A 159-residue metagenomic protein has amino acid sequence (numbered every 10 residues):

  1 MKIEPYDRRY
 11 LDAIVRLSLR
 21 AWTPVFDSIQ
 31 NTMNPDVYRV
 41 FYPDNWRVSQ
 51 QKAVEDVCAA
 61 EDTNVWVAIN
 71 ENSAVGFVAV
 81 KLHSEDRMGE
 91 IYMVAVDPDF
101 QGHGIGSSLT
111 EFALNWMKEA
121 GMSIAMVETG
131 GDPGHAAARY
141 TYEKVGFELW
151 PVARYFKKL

Functional and structural regions predicted by a protein language model:
M1-K2: Extreme N-terminal starter segment of soluble prokaryotic enzymes
P5-Y92, D97, T110-E111, W116 (+1 more regions): Acetyl-CoA-dependent GNAT
K81, E128, A153: Conserved residues at the C-terminal ends of beta-strands
M88, I124-M126: Structural preference for beta-strand elements that scaffold enzyme active sites
M93-V96, G102-N115, E119, Y140 (+1 more regions): Conserved acetyl-CoA-binding loop-helix of GNAT-fold acetyltransferases
Q101, M126-A138, F156-L159: Conserved beta-strand-loop-alpha-helix junction that forms the acyl-donor binding cleft
Y142-V152: Conserved acetyl-CoA-binding loop of GNAT-fold acetyltransferases
